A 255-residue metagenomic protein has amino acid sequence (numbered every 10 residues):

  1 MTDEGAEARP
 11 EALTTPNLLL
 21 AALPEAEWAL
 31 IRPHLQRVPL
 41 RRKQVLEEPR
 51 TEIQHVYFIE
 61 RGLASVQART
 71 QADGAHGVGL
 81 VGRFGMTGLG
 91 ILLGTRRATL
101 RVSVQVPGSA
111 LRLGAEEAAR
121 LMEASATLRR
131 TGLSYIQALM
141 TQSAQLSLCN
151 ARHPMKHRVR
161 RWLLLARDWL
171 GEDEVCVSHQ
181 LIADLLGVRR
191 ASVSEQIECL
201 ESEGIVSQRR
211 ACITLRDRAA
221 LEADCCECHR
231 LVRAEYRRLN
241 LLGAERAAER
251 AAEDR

Functional and structural regions predicted by a protein language model:
M1-R41, M86, I91-L93: Cyclic nucleotide-binding regulatory module and flanking cytosolic helices
L23, I59, V81-G82, Q105 (+3 more regions): A conserved hydrophobic position in a structured secondary element of the catalytic/binding core that shapes
Q36-L40, L46-P49, A166: Small beta-barrel nucleic-acid-binding modules, principally OB-folds
Q44-V106: Cyclic nucleotide-binding regulatory domains
L63, G108-A110, C212: Structural motif
G79-Q137, T141, Q145: Cyclic-nucleotide recognition modules
Q105-P107, M122-R190: Polybasic "coupling" helices that flank or enter modular domains
L164-R255: Phosphate-/nucleic-acid-contacting segments
